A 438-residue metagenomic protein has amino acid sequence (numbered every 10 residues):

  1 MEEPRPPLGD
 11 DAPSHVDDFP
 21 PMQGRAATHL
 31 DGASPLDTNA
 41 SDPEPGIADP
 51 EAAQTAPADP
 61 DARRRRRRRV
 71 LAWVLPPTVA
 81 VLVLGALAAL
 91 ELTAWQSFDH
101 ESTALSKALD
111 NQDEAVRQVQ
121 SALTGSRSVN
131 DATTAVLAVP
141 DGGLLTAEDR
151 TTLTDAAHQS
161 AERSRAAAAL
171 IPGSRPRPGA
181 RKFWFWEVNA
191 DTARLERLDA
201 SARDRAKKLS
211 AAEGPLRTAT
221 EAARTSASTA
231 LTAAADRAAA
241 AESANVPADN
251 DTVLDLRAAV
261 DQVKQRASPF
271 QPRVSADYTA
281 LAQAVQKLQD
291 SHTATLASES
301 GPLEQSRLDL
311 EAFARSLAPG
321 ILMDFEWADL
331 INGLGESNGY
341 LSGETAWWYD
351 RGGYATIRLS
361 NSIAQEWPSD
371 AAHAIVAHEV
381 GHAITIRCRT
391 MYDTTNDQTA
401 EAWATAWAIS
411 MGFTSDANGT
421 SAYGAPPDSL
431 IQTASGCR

Functional and structural regions predicted by a protein language model:
E2-P4, L8-D10, H29-E304: Amphipathic alpha-helical assembly segments used for oligomerization, scaffolding, or translocation
R197, A258, Q262, A280 (+5 more regions): Extracytoplasmic/secreted proteins, especially bacterial periplasmic and envelope-associated proteins
P302-L322: Zn2+-dependent metallopeptidase catalytic core
G320-A328, Y392-D397, S415-G424: Surface-exposed patches in mature extracellular/periplasmic domains of secreted proteins
E326-R358: Catalytic zinc-binding patch centered on the HExxH motif and its immediate surroundings that defines zinc-dependent
I357-V376, R389-N396: Short pre-active-site segment immediately N-terminal to the catalytic Zn-binding motif
V380-T399, W403, S410-D416: Catalytic Zn2+-binding segment of zinc metalloproteases
T414-R438: Long, well-structured alpha-helical subdomains associated with metal-dependent extracellular/ecto-lumenal hydrolases
